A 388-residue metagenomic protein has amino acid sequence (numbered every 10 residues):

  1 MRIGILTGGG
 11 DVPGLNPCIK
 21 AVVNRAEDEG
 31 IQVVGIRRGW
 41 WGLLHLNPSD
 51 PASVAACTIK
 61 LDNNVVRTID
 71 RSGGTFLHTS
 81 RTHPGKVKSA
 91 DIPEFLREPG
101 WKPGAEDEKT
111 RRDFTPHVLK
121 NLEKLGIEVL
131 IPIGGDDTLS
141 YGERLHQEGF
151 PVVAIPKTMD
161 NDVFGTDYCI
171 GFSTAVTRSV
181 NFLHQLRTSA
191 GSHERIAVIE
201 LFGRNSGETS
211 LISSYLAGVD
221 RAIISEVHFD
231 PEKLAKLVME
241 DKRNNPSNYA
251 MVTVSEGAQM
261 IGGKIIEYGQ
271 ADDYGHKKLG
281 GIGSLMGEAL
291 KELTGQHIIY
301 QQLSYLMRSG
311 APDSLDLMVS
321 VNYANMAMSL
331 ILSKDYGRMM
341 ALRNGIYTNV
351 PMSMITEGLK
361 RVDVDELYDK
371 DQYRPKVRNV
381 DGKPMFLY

Functional and structural regions predicted by a protein language model:
L6-L15, F202, D316: Short, glycine-rich nucleotide/cofactor-binding loops
K20-D28, D50-I59, R144-A154, I170-T174 (+1 more regions): A glycine- and small-aliphatic-rich helix-loop capping segment at beta-alpha/alpha-beta transitions that lines
A26, I31-K124: Glycine-rich nucleotide/cofactor/substrate-binding loop typically near the N-terminus or early in the first domain
G30, V34-R37, H146-C169, I223-D230: Short, acidic/small-residue loops that bind anionic groups at enzyme active sites
K109-F114, N121, L125, V129-G134 (+3 more regions): Accessory alpha-helical/coil subdomains and C-terminal extensions that flank or cap enzyme catalytic cores
G165-T174, A311-L317: Short beta-strand elements at the ligand-binding edges of bilobed clamshell
Y274-Y388: C-terminal non-catalytic interaction/assembly regions of soluble proteins
